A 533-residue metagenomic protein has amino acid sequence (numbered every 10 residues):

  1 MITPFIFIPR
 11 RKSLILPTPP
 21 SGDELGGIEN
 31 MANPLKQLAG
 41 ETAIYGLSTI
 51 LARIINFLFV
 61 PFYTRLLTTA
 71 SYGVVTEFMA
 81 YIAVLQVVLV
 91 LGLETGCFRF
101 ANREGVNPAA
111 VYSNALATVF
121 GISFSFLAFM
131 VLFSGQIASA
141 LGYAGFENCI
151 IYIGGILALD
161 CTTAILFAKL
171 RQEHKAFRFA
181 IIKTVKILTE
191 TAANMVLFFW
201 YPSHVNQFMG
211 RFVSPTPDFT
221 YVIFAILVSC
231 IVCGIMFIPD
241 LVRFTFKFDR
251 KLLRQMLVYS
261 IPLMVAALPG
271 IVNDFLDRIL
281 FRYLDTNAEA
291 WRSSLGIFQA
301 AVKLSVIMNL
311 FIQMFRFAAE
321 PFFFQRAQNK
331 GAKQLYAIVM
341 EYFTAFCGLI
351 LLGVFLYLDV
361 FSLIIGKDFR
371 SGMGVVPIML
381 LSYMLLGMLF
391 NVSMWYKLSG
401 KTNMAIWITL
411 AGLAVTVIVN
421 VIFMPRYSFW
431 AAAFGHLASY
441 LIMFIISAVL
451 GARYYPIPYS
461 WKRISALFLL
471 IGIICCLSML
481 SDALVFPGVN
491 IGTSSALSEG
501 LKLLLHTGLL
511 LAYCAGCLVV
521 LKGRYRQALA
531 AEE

Functional and structural regions predicted by a protein language model:
I2-F57, V106-S113, A144, R250-A266 (+3 more regions): N-terminal membrane topogenesis motif
I6, L14-P17, E24-I28, A32 (+1 more regions): Membrane-proximal transmembrane or re-entrant/amphipathic helices at the cytosolic face
T18, G26-P34, L38, V205-Y221 (+5 more regions): Interhelical loop/hinge segments that connect adjacent transmembrane helices in multipass membrane
N33-E94, I122-S134, G154-I156, E190-T191 (+2 more regions): Signature of the first transmembrane helix
E41-N56, K186, E190, Y221-F237 (+4 more regions): Transmembrane helical elements of multi-pass membrane transporters/channels
F57-S71, A138-A140, L268-I307, Q325 (+2 more regions): Helix-terminus/linker motif at the lipid-water interface of multi-pass membrane proteins
N102-T118, I297-T409: Specific pore-lining/lateral-gate transmembrane helices of multi-pass inner-membrane transport and insertion machines
E147, I151, A180-L241, A266 (+3 more regions): Hydrophobic alpha-helical transmembrane segments
